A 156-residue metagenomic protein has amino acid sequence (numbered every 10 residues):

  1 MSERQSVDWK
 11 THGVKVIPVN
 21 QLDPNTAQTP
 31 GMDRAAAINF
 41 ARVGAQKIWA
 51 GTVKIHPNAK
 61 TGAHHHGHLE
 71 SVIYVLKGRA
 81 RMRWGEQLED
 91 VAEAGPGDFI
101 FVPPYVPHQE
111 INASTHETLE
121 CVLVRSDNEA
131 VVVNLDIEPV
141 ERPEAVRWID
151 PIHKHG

Functional and structural regions predicted by a protein language model:
M1-K47, G62, V132-G156: A short, N-terminal "cap"/entry segment at the start of jelly-roll beta-barrel domains of the cupin/DSBH fold
R42-V43, H68, Q87, T115-H116: Short strand-connecting beta-turns/loops that link adjacent beta-strands
T52, H65, W84-E86, P104 (+2 more regions): Residue-level recognition of conserved beta-strand positions in structured domain cores
K60, H68-P96, V106: A short beta-strand-loop-beta hairpin characteristic of the jelly-roll/cupin
G95-P96, P104-V131: Ligand-binding loop in jelly-roll beta-barrel domains
